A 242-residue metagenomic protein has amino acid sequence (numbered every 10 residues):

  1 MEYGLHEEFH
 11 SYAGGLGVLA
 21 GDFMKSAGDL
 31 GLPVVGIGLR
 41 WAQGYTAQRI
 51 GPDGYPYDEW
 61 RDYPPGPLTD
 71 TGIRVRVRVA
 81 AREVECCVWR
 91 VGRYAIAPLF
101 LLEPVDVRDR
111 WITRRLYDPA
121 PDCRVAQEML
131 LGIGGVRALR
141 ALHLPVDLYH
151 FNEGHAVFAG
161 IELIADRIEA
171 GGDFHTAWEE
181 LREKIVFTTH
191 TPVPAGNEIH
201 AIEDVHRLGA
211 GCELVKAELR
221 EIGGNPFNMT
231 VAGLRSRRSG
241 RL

Functional and structural regions predicted by a protein language model:
M1-L242: Catalytic cores of carbohydrate-active enzymes across secretory and cytosolic contexts
